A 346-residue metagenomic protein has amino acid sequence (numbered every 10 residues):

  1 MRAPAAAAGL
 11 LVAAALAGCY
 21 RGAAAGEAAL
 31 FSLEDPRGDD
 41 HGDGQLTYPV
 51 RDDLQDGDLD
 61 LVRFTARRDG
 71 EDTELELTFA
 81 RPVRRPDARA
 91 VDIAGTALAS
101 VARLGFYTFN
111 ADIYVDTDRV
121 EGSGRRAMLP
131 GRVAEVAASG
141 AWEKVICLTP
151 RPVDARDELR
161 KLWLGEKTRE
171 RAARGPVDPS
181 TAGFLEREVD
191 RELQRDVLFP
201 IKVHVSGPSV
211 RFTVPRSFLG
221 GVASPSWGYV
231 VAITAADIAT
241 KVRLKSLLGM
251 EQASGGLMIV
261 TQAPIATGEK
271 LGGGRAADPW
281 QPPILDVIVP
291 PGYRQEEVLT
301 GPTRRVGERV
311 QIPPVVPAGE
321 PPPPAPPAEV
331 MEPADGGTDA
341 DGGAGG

Functional and structural regions predicted by a protein language model:
M1-A8: Bacterial N-terminal signal peptides that target proteins for export
A13-A14, A141: Processing junctions and N-termini across compartments
A17-G18: C-terminal motif of bacterial Sec signal peptides marking the signal peptidase cleavage site
G26-S32, G105-F109, Y114-L129, G220-A334 (+2 more regions): Acidic/polar low-complexity flexible segments
A28-L33, R37, L46-L162, V330: Surface-exposed, glycine/proline- and aromatic-rich loop segments on solvent-exposed faces across compartments
I146-P225: Short helix-loop boundary/capping segments
